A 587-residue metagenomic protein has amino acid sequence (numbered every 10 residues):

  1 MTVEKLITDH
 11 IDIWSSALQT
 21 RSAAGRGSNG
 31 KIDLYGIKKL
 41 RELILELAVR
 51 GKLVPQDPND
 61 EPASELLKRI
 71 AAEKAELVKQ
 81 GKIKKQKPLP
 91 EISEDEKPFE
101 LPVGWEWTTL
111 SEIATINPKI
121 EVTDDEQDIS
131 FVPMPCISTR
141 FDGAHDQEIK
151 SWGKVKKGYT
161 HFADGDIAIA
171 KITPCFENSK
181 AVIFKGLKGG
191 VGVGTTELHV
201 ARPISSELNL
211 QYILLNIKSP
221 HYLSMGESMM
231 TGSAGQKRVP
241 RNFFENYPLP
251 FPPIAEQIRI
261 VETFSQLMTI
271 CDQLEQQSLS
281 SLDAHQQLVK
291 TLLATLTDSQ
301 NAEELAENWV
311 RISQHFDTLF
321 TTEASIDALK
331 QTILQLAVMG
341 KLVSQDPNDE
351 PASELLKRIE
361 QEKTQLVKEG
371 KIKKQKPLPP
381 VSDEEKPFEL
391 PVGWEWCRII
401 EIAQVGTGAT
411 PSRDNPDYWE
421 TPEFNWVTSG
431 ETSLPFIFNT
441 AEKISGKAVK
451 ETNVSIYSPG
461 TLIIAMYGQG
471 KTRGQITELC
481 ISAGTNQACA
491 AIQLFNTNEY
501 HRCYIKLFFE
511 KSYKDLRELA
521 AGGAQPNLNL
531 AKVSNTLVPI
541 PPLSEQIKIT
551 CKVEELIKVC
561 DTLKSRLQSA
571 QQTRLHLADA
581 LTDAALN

Functional and structural regions predicted by a protein language model:
M1-D9, I32-L34, L47-A48, F99-T108 (+13 more regions): Proline-centric
H10, A17, A24-L34, R41-L43 (+11 more regions): Non-catalytic DNA-recognition/assembly elements of restriction-modification systems
I13-S16, G190-V191, N301-A306, I481-S482: Flexible glycine/proline-rich, aromatic-decorated loop/lid segments
K31, F99, V155-K156, L187 (+5 more regions): Short, solvent-exposed loop/turn positions at domain surfaces that link secondary-structure elements or cap domain
E61-E65, E350-E354: Terminal amphipathic helices with adjacent charged low-complexity linkers/tails
E65-I113, K357-R398: Cys/His-rich finger/ribbon microdomains and the adjacent scaffold used for macromolecule binding/structural
E91-E96, S111-V122, V132-I167, V381-E385 (+3 more regions): Sequence-specific dsDNA recognition surfaces
G158-K218, S228-A234, P240-F243, T428-S429 (+2 more regions): A short beta-sheet element
